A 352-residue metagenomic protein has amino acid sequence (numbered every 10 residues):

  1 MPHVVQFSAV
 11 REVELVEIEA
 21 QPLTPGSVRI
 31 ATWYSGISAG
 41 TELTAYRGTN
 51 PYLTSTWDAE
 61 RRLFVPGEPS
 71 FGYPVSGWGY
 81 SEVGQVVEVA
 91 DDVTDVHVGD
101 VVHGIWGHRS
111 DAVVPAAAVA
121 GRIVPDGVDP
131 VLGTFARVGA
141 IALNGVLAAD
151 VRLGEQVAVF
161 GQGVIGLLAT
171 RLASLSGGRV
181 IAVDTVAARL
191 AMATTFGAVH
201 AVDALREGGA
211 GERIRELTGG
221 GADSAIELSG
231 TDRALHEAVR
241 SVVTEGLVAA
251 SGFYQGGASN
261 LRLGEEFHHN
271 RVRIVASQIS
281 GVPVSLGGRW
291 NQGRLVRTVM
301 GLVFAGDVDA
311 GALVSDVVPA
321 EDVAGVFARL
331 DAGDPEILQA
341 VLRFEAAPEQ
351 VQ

Functional and structural regions predicted by a protein language model:
V5, A249, N260, V272 (+3 more regions): C-terminal capping/lid region of NAD(P)-dependent oxidoreductase domains
Q21-G36, G48-W106: Glycine-rich beta-strand-centered segment in the early N-terminal region that forms part of a ligand/cofactor-binding
S27, Y34, D100-V101, D111 (+3 more regions): Residue-level marker of beta-strand positions
G77, I105-A118: A structural motif shared across PLP-dependent enzymes of the aminotransferase-like
D129-R206, E212: Mid-domain Rossmann-like dinucleotide-binding core that forms the NAD(H)/NADP(H) cofactor-binding site
A191, V199-V275: Glycine-rich cofactor phosphate-binding loops and adjacent beta1-alpha1 units of small-molecule cofactor enzyme domains
G211, R215, G219, L261-V314 (+1 more regions): C-terminal substrate-binding/catalytic core of Rossmann-like NAD(P)-dependent dehydrogenases/reductases
